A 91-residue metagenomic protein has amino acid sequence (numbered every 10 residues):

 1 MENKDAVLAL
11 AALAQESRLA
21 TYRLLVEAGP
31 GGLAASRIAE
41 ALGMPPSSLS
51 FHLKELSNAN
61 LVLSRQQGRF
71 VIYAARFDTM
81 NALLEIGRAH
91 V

Functional and structural regions predicted by a protein language model:
K4, A9-P45, Q67-T79: N-terminal helix-turn-helix DNA-binding core of bacterial DNA-binding proteins
E40, S57-N58: Alpha-helical residues within the helix-turn-helix
L53-K54: Short, hydrophobic-biased segments on the C-terminal half of alpha helices that form "recognition helices"
N60-L63: A short, conserved structural fragment
A89-V91: Conserved small/polar residues in nucleotide/adenosyl-binding loops
